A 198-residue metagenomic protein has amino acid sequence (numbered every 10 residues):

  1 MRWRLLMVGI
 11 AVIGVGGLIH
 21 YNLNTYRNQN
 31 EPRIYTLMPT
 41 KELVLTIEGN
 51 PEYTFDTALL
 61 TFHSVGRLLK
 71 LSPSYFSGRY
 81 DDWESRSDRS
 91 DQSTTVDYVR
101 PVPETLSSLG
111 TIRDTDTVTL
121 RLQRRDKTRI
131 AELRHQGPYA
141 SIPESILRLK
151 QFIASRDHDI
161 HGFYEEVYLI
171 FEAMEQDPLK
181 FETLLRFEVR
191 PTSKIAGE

Functional and structural regions predicted by a protein language model:
R2-E198: A solvent-exposed interaction/effector surface
